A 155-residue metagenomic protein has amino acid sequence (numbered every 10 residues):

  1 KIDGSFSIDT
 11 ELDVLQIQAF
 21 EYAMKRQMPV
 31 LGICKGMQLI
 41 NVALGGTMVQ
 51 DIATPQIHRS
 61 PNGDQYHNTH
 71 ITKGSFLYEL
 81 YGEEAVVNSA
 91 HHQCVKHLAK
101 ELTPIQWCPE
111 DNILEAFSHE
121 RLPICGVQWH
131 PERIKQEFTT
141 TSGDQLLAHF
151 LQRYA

Functional and structural regions predicted by a protein language model:
K1-L31, L44-G45, V49, A148-Q152: Flexible gly/pro-rich beta->alpha loop and the following alpha-helix that scaffold active-site loops
Q18, F76, N112, Q145-H149: Alpha-helical elements of Rossmann-like donor-binding domains used by nucleotide-donor carbohydrate transfer enzymes
C34: Conserved G/P- and acidic residue-centered "switch" motifs that form tight phosphate/ATP-binding loops in soluble
Q38: Cytosolic ligand/metal-binding cores
N41: Structured adenosyl-cofactor binding patch, chiefly the S-adenosyl-L-methionine
L44-E120, E137, R153: Pocket-forming structural segment of enzyme catalytic cores
E132-A155: Acyltransferase
